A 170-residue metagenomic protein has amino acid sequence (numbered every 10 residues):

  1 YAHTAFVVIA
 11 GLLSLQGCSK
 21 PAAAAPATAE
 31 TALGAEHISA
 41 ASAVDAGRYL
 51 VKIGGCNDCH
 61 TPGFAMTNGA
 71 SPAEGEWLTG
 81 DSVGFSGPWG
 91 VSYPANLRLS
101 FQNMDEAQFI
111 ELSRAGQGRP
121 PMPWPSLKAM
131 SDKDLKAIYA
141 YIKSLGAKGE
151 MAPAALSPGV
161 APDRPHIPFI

Functional and structural regions predicted by a protein language model:
Y1-A5: Bacterial N-terminal signal peptides that target proteins for export
S14-G17: C-terminal motif of bacterial Sec signal peptides marking the signal peptidase cleavage site
A22-A40, I53, T61-S92, P120-I170: Flexible coil segments in periplasmic/lumen-exposed cytochrome c-class electron-transfer proteins
R48-G54: Local sequence-structure signature of Cys/Sec-based thiol-disulfide redox active-site neighborhoods
D58: Short, cysteine/histidine-rich loop/knuckle motifs that typically chelate Zn2+
G84-A107: Mid-chain, structured segments of secreted extracytoplasmic proteins
R98-Q102, E111-S113, W124-L127, S144: A structural feature that tracks compact, well-ordered secondary-structure segments with a strong bias toward
E106-R114, D132, K136-Y139: An amphipathic alpha-helix signature
